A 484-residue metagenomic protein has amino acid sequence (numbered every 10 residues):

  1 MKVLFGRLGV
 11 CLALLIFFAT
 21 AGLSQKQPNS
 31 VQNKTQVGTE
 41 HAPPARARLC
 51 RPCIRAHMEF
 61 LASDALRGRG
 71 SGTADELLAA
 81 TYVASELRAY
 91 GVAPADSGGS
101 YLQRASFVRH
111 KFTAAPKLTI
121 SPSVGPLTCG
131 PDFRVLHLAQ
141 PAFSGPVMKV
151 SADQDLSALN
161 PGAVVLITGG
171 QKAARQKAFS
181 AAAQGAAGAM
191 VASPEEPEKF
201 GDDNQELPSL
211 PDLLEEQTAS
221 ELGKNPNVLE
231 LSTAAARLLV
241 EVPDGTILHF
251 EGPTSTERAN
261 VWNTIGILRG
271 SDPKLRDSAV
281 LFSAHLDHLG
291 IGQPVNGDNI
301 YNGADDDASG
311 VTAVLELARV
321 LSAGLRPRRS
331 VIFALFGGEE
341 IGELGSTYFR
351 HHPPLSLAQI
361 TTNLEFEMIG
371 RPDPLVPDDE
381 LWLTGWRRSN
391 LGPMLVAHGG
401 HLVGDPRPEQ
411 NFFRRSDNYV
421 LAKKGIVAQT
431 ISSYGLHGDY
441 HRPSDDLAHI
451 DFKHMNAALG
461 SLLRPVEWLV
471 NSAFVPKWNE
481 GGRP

Functional and structural regions predicted by a protein language model:
K34-P43, R48-A74, Y90, P94-G99 (+4 more regions): N-terminal capping segment at the start of a domain
G38, C129-L156, L214-G303, E316-R319 (+3 more regions): Soluble metallo-hydrolase cores and metallopeptidase-like ectodomains found primarily in the secretory/periplasmic
E40-R48, D64-A74, A89, S106 (+11 more regions): Second-shell loop/turn segments in exported
R48-L66, S71-P94, K111, V164 (+6 more regions): Catalytic-core environment of secreted peptidases
R67-V164: Noncatalytic luminal/extracellular "stalk/propeptide" segments of secretory-pathway proteins
S123-P126, E215-Q217, P226-L229, T233-R237 (+2 more regions): Metal-dependent peptidase/peptidase-like ectodomains
V124-N227, R269, R319, P406: Extracellular/luminal Protease-associated
R319, A323, G438-P484: His/Asp/Glu-rich mid-to-C-terminal helical/loop segments that flank catalytic regions of hydrolases
